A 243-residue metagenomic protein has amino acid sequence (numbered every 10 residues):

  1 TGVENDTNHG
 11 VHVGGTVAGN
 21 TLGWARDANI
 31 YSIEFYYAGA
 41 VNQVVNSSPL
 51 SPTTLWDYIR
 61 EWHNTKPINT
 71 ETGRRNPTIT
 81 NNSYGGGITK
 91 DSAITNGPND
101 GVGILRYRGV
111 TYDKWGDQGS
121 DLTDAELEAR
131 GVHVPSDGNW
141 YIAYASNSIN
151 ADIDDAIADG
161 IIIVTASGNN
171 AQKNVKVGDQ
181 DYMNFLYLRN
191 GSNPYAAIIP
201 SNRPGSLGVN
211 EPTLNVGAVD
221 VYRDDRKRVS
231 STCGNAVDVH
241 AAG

Functional and structural regions predicted by a protein language model:
T1, I161, L188-G243: Extracellular S/T/G-rich loop segment that most often corresponds to the catalytic His/Ser-adjacent loop
T1-T54, N69-I79, G87-I94, A158 (+3 more regions): Subtilisin-like serine protease catalytic core
Y58-R75, A151-A156, Y195-G205: Alpha-helix termini
R60-A143, A166-S167: Short acidic, glycine-rich surface-loop motifs adjacent to enzyme active sites
G85-G87, I162, G168-Q172, V219-Y222: Catalytic metal-binding/acid-base residues of hydrolase active sites
G97-D100, Y141-A166, N202-P212: Catalytic-core regions built around general acid/base machinery
S167-N174, Y182-Y187: Aromatic-lined carbohydrate-recognition surfaces of secreted/lumenal glycan-active proteins
